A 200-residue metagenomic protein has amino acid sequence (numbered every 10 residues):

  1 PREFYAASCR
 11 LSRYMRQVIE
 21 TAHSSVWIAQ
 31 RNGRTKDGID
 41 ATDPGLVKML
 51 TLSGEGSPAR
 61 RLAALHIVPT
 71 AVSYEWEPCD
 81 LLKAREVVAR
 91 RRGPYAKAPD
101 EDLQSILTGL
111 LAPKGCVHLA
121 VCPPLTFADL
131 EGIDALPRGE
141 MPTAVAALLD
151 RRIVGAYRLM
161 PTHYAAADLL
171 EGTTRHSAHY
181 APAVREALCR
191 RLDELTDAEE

Functional and structural regions predicted by a protein language model:
E3-V26, N32-E200: Membrane-interfacial terminal anchoring regions of lipid-handling membrane enzymes
